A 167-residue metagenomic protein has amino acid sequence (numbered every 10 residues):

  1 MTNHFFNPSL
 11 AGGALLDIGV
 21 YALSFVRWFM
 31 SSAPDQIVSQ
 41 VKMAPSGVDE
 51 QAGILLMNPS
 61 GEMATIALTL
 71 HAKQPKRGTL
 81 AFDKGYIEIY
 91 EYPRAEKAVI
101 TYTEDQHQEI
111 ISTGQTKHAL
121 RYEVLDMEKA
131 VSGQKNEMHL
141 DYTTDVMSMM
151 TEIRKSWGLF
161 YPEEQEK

Functional and structural regions predicted by a protein language model:
M1-I37: Predominantly a Rossmann-like dinucleotide-binding segment in NAD(P)-dependent oxidoreductases
T2-F5, Y102-Q106: Short, basic/glycine-rich phosphate-binding loops at helix/coil junctions that contact nucleotide phosphates
L10-L16, E109-H118: A short glycine-threonine-serine/GTX helix/turn-capping micro-motif
A22-L23, A95-K97, L120-V124, M147-M150: A general structural signal for well-ordered alpha-helical segments in protein cores
S24-A95, V124-Q134, E166: Contiguous beta-strand/loop segments that form the cofactor/metal-binding neighborhood of enzyme cores
P59, D126-K167: C-terminal helix-rich "cap/oligomerization" subdomain common to oxidoreductases
E96-E104, I111-S112: A structural signal for the main folded, soluble domain(s) of proteins
S112-L125, M138: Active-site loop of classical SDR/Rossmann-like NAD(P)-dependent oxidoreductases, centered on the catalytic Tyr-X3-Lys
